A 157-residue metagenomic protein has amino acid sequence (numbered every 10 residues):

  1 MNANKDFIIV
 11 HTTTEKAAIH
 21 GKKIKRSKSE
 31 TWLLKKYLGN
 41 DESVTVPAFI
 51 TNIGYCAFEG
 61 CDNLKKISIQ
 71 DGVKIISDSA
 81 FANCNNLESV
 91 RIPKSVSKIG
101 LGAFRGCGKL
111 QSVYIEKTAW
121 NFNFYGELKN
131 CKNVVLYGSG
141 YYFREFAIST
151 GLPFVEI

Functional and structural regions predicted by a protein language model:
M1-R26, L38-N52, D62-I75, N85-K98 (+3 more regions): Structural signature of tandem-repeat unit edges
S29-L33: A short, structured beta-strand/loop element
L34, Y55-A57, S77-A80, G100-R105 (+1 more regions): Consensus positions within tandem repeat domains that build extended binding/scaffold surfaces
F58, L128, S149-G151: Surface-exposed beta-strand edges and their flanking turn/coil or helix-capping segments
